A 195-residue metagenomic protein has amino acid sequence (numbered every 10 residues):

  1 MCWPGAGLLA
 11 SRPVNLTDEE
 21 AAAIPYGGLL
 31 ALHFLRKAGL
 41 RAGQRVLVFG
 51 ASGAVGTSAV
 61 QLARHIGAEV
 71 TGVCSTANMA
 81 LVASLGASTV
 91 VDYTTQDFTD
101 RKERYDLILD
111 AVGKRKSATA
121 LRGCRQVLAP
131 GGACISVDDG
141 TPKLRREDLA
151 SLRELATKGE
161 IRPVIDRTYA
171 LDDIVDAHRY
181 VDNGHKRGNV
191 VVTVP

Functional and structural regions predicted by a protein language model:
M1-P195: Terminal helix/beta-alpha structural elements that buttress the NAD(P)+-binding lobe
